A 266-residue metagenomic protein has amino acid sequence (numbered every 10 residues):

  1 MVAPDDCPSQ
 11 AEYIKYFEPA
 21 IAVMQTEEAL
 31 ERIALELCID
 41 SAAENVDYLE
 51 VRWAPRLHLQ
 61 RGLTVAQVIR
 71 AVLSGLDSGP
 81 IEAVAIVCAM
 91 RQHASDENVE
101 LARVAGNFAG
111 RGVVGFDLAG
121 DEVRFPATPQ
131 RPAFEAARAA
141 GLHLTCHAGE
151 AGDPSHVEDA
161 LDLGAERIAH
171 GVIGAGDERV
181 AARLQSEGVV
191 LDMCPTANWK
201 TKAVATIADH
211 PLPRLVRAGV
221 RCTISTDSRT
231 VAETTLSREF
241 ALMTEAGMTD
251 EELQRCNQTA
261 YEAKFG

Functional and structural regions predicted by a protein language model:
M1-L142, A151-S155, D162, E166-R167 (+2 more regions): Metal-cofactor-binding active-site regions of metalloenzymes
